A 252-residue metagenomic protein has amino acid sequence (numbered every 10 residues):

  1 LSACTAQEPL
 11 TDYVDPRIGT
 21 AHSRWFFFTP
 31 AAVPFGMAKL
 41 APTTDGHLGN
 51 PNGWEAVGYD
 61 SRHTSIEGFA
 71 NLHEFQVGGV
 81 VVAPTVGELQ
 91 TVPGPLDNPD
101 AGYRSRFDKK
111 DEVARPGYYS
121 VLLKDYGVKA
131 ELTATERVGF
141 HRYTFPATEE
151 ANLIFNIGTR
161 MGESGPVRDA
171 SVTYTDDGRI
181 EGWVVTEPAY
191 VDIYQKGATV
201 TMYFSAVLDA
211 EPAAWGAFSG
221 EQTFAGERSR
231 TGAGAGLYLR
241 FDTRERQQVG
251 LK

Functional and structural regions predicted by a protein language model:
C4-K252: Accessory carbohydrate-recognition regions in carbohydrate-active enzymes
